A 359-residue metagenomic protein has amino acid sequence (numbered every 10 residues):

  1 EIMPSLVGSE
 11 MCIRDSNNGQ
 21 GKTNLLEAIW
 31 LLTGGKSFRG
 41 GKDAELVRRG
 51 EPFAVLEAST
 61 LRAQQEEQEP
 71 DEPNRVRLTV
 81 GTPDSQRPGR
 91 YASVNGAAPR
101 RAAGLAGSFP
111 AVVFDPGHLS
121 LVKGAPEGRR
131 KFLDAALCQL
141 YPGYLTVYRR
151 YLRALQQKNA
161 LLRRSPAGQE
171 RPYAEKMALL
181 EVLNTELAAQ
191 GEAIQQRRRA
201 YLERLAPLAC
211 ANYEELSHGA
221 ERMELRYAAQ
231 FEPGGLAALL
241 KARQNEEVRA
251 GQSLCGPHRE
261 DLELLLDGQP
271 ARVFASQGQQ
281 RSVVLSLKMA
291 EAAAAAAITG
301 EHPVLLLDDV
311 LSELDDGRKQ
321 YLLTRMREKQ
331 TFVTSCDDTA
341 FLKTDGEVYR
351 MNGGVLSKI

Functional and structural regions predicted by a protein language model:
E1-I13: Single conserved hydrophobic/aromatic residue that forms the stacking wall/gate of nucleotide- or nucleobase-binding
E10, R14-E45, S276-E291: Phosphate-binding glycine-rich loops of NTP-binding sites
N17-Q20, G234-L287, S312: Conserved ABC ATPase signature
T33-G128, F132-L140, Y144, A206 (+2 more regions): Nucleotide-state sensing region of NTPase/ATPase domains
Q64, G81, G317-I359: C-terminal lobe/lid and adjacent interdomain/linker elements of RecA-like ASCE P-loop ATPase modules
P110, E301-P303, R327-F332: Loop/turn-to-beta-strand initiation segments
F114-S217, A228-F231: An accessory alpha-helical subdomain
D308-V310: Walker B catalytic acidic pair
